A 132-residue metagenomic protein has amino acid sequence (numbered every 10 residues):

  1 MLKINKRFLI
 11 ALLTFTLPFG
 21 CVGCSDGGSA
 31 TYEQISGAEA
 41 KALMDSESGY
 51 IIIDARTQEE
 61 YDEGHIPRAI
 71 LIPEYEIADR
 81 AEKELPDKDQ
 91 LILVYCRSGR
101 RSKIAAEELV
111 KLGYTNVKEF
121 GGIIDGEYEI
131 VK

Functional and structural regions predicted by a protein language model:
L2-L9, F19-A38, L43, Y50 (+2 more regions): Rhodanese-like catalytic fold shared by cysteine-dependent sulfurtransferases and DSP/PTP-type phosphatases
T14-L17: Residue-level signal for mature regions of secreted extracellular proteins and peptides
I52-D54: Structural scaffold elements adjacent to functional motifs in cytosolic proteins
